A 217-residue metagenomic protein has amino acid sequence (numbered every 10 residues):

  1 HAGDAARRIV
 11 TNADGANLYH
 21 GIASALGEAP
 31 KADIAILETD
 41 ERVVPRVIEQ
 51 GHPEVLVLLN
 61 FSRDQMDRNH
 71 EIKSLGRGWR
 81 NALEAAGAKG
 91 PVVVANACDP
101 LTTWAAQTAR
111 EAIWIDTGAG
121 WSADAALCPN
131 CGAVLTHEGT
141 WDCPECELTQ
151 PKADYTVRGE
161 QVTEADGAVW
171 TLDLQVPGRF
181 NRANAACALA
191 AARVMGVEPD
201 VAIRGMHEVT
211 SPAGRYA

Functional and structural regions predicted by a protein language model:
H1-W114, W121: Phosphate-binding loop of NTP-binding sites
E111-A217: Adenine nucleotide phosphate-binding catalytic loops in nucleotide-utilizing enzymes
